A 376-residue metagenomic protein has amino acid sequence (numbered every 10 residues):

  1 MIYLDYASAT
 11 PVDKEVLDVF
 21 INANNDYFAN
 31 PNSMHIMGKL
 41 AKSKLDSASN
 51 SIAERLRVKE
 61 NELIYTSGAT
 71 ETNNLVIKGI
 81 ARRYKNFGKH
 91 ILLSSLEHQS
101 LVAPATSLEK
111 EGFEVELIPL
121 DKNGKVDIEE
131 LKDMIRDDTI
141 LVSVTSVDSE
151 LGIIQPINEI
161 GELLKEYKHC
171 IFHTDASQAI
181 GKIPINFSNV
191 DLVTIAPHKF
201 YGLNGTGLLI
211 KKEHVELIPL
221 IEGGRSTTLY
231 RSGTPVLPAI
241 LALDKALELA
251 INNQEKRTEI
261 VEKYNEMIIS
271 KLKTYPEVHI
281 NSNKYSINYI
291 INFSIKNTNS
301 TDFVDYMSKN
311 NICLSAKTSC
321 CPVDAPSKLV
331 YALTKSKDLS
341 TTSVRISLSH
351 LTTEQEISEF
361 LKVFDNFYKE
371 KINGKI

Functional and structural regions predicted by a protein language model:
M1-I376: Pyridoxal 5′-phosphate
